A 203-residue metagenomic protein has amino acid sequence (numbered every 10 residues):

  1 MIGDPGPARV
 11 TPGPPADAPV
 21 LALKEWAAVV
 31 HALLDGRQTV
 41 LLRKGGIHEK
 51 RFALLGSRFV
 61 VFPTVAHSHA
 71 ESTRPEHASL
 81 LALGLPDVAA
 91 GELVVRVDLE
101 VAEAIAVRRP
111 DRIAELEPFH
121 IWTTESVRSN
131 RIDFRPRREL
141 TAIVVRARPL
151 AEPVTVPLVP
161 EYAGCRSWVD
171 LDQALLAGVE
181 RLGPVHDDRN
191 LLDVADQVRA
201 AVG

Functional and structural regions predicted by a protein language model:
I2-G203: Structured alpha/beta reader/binder surfaces that contact nucleic acids or chromatin modification marks
